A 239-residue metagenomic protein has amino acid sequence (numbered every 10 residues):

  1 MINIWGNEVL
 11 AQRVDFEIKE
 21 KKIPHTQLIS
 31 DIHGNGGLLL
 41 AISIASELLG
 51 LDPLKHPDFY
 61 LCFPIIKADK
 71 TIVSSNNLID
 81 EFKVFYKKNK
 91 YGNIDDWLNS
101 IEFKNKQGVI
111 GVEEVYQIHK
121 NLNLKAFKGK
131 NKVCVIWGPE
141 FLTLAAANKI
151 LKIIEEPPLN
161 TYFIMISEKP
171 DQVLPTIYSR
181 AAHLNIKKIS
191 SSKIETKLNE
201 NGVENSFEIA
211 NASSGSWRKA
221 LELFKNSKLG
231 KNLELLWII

Functional and structural regions predicted by a protein language model:
M1-A145: Clamp-loader machinery-focused feature within the broader ASCE/P-loop NTPase space
M1-L51, L159-Y162, E168-I239: Charged, glycine-rich active-site and insertion segments that engage polyanionic ligands
K120, K152, S179: Conserved adenine-binding aromatic site and its adjacent loop/helix in ATP-hydrolyzing domains
N123, N148-L159, I164: Conserved catalytic/switch belt of AAA+ P-loop NTPases
W137-G138, I166-E168: Short His-Asn-centered micro-motif
F141-L142, E156, Q172: Residues immediately C-terminal
